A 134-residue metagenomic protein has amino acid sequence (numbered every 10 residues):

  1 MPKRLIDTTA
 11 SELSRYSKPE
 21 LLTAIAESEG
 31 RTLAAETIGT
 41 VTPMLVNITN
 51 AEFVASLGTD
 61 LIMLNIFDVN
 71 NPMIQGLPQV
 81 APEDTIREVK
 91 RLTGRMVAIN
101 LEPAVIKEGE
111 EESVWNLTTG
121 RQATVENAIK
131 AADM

Functional and structural regions predicted by a protein language model:
M1-A35: N-terminal basic, low-complexity leaders that serve as flexible interaction/assembly modules and, when applicable, as
P2-L13, T37-S56, D60-I74, P78-M134: Active-site beta->alpha loop and helix N-cap motifs at the rims of alpha/beta catalytic domains
